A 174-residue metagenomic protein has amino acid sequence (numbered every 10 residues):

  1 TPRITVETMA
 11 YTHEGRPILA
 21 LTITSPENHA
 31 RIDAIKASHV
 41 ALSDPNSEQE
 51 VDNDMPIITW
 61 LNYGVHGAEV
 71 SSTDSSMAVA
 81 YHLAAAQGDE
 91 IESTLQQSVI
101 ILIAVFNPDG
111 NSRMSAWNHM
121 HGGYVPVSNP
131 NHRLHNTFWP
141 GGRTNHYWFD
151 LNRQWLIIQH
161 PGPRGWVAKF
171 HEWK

Functional and structural regions predicted by a protein language model:
T1-P26: A non-catalytic alpha/beta surface segment that caps or lines the substrate-entry region of metallo-dependent hydrolase
P17, R31, N111-R113: Generic domain-boundary/flexible-linker signal
A20, I32-K36: Scaffold/interface architecture of coatomer-like assemblies
T24-E27, K36, A41-V65, V70-K174: Active-site/substrate-binding loop(s) of hydrolase catalytic cores
